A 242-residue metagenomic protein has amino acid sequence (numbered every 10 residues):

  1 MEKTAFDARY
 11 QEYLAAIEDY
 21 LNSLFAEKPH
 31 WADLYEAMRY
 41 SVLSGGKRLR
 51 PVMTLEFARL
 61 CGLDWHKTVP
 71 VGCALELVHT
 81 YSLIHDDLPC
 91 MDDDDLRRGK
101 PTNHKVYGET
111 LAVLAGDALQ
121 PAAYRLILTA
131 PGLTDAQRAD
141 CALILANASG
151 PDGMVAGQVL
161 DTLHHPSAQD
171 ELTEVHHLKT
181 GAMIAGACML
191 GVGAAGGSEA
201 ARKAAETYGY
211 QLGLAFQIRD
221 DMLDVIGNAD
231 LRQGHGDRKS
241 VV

Functional and structural regions predicted by a protein language model:
M1-F25: N-terminal amphipathic/basic leader segments beginning at the initiator methionine
A15, F25, P29-V242: Mg2+-dependent prenyl diphosphate-binding active-site environment of isoprenoid biosynthetic enzymes
